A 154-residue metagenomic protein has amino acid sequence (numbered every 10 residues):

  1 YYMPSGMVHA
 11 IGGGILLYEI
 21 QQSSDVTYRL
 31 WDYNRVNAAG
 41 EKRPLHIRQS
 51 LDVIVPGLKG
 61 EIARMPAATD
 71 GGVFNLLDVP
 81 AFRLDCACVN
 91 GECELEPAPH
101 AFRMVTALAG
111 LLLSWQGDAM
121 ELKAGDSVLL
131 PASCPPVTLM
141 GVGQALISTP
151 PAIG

Functional and structural regions predicted by a protein language model:
Y1-G13, Q22, L122-P135, S148: Conserved metal-binding segment of the jelly-roll/cupin
V8, L17-E19, L84-C86, M104 (+1 more regions): Conserved hydrophobic/aromatic beta-strand scaffold that supports enzyme active sites
V8-G13, L17-Q21, L95-E96, L113-W115 (+1 more regions): Short beta-strand His + acidic residue motifs that chelate non-heme Fe in jelly-roll/DSBH and cupin folds
A10, G14-N34, V142-G154: A short hydrophobic beta-strand segment most commonly corresponding to one strand of the jelly-roll/cupin
T27-P99: C-terminal amphipathic alpha-helical segment
F82, C88-G117, A124-G125: Glycine- and acidic-residue-biased ligand/ion/polar-headgroup-sensing regions
G117-A119, K123, C134-V137, G143-L146 (+1 more regions): C-terminal beta-sandwich/jelly-roll accessory domains of carbohydrate-active enzymes
